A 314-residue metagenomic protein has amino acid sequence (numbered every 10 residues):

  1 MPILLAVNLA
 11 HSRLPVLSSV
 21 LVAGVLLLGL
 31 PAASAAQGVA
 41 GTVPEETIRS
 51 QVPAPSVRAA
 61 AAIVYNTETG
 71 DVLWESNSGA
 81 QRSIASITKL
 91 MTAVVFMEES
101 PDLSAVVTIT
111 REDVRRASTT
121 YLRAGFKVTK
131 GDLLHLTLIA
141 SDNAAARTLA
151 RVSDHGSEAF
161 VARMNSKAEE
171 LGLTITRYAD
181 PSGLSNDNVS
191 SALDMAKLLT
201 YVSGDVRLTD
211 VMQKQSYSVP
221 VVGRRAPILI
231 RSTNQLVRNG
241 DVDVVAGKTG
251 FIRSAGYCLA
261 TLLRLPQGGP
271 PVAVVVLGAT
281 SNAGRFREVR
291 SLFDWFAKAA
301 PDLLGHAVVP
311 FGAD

Functional and structural regions predicted by a protein language model:
M1-R13: N-terminal secretory signal peptides that target proteins for export/translocation
A10, V16-L17, A32: Intrinsically disordered, low-complexity segments
S18-G29: Bacterial N-terminal signal peptides
L28-A33, E99: Hydrophobic membrane-targeting alpha-helices
A36-L193, K197-V206: Active-site-adjacent loops and short helices of periplasmic peptidoglycan-processing enzymes
Q37-A59, G131, G156-D314: Penicillin-recognizing serine hydrolase domain
